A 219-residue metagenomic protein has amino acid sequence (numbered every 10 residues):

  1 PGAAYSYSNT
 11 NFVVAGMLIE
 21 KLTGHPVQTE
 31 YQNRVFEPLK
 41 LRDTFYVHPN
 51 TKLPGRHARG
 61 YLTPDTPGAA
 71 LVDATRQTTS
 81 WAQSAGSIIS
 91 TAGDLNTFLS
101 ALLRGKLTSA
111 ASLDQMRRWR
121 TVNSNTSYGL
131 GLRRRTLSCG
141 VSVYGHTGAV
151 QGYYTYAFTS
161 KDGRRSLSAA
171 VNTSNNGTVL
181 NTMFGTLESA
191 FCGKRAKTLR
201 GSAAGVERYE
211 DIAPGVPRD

Functional and structural regions predicted by a protein language model:
P1-V143, T147: Short, surface-exposed loop or secondary-structure junction motifs that flank catalytic or metal-binding residues
L53, N175-N176: Flexible, glycine-rich phosphate/dinucleotide-binding loops and adjacent beta-alpha linkers at cofactor/substrate
T79, S174-N175: A short acidic/small-residue loop/turn micro-motif
L130-G131, V150-F158: Short glycine-rich, acidic/polar surface loops and turns
L137, N176-D219: Short, gly/Ser/Thr-rich active-site loops of penicillin-recognizing serine hydrolases
S142, L167-A169, T178-V179: Short acidic, gly/pro-rich beta-turn/loop elements at beta-sheet edges and active-site/ligand-binding grooves
Y154-S174: Short, well-ordered beta-strand elements
